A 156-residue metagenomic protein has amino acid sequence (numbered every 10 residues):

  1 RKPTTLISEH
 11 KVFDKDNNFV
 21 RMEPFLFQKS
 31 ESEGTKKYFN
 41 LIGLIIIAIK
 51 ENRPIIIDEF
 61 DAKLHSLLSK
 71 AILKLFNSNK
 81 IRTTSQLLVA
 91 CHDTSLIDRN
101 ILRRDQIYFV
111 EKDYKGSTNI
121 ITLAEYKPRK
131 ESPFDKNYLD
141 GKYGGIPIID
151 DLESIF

Functional and structural regions predicted by a protein language model:
R1-D16: Long, K/E/R/D-enriched contiguous segments that form extended
D14-I148: Switch/communication elements of ASCE P-loop NTPase nucleotide-binding domains
I149-F156: Conserved AAA+ ATPase small/helical "lid" subdomain
